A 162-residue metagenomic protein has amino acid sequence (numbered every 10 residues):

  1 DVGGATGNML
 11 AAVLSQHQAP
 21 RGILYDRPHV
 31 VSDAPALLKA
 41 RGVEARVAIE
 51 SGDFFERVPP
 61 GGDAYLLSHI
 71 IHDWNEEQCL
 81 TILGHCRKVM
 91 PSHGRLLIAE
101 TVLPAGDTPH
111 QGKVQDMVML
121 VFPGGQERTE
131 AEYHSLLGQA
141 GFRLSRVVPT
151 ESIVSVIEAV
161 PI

Functional and structural regions predicted by a protein language model:
V2-I162: Alpha-helical subdomain
